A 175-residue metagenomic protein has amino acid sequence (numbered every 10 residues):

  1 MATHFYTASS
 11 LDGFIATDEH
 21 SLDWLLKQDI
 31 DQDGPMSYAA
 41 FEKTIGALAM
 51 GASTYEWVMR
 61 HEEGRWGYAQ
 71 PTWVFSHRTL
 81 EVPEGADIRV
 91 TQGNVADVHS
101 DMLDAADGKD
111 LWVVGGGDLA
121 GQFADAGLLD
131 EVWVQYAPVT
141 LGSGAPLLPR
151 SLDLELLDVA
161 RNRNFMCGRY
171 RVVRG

Functional and structural regions predicted by a protein language model:
M1-G175: Enzymes that bind and transform nitrogen-containing heteroaromatic metabolites
